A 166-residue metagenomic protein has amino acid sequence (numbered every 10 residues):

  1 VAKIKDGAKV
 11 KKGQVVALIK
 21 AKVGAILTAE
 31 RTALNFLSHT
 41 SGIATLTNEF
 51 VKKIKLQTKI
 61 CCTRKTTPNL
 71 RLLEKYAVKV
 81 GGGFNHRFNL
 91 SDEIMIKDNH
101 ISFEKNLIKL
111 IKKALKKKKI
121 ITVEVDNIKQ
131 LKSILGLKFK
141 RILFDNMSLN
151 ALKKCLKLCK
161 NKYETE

Functional and structural regions predicted by a protein language model:
V1-L137, K153-L158, E164-E166: Acidic/glycine-rich phosphate/pyrophosphate-binding loops and surrounding catalytic core that coordinate Mg2+
K140-S148, K162-E166: Short hydrophobic/aromatic-enriched beta-strand-loop microsegments
